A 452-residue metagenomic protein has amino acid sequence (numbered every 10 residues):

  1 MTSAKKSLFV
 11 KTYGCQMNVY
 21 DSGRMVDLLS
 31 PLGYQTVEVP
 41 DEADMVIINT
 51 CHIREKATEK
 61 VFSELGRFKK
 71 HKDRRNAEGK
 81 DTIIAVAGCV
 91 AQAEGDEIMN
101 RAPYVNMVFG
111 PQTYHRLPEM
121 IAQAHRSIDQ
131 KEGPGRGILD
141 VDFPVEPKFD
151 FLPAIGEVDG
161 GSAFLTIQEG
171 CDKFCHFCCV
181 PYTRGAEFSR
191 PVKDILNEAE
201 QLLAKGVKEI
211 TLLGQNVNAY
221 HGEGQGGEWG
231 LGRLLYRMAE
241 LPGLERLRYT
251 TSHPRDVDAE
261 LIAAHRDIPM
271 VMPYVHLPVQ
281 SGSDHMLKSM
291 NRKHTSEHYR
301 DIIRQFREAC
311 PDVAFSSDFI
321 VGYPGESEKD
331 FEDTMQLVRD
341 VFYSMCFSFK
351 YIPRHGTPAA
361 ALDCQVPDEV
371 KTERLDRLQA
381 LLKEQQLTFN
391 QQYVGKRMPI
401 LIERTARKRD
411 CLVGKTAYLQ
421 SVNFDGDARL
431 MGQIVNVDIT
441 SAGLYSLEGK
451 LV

Functional and structural regions predicted by a protein language model:
M1-H221, E260, V275, E297-E308 (+3 more regions): Proteins enriched for Cys/Gly/acidic motifs involved in redox and nucleic-acid/cofactor modification
C15, Y220-A239, G243, S289-K293 (+1 more regions): Radical SAM enzyme [4Fe-4S]-AdoMet core and its adjacent flexible, acidic and glycine-rich loops/tails across
G79-A85, A93, A204-E328: Conserved SAM/AdoMet-binding glycine-rich loop
N100-R116, G232-L244, D267-M272, D333-M345: Structural recognition of alpha->loop->beta junctions
H115, K173, N218, D284-H285 (+2 more regions): Glycine-centered loop/turn positions within well-structured domains that cap or flank conserved ligand/cofactor-binding
V158-G161, C171-K173, V271, S281 (+5 more regions): Short flexible coil/turn linkers enriched for glycine and charged/polar residues that connect secondary-structure
I195, L212, Y249, L277 (+6 more regions): Conserved, mostly hydrophobic/aromatic
A361-V452: Terminal RNA-binding accessory module
